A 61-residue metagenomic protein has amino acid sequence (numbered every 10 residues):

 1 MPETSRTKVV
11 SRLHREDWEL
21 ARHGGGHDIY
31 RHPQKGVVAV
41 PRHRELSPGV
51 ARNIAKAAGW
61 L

Functional and structural regions predicted by a protein language model:
M1-H23, R31-L61: Basic nucleic-acid-binding interfaces
